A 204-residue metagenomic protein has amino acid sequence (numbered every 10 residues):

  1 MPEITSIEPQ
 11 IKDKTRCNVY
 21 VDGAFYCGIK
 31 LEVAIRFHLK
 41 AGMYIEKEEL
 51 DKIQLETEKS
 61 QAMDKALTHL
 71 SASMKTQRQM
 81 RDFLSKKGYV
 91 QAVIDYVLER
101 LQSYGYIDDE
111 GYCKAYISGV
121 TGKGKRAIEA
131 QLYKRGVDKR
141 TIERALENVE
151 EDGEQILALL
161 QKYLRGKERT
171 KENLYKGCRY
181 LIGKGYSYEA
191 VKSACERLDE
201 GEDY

Functional and structural regions predicted by a protein language model:
M1-Y204: An alpha-helical, amphipathic repeat domain used for nucleic-acid recognition, typified by the mTERF helical solenoid
